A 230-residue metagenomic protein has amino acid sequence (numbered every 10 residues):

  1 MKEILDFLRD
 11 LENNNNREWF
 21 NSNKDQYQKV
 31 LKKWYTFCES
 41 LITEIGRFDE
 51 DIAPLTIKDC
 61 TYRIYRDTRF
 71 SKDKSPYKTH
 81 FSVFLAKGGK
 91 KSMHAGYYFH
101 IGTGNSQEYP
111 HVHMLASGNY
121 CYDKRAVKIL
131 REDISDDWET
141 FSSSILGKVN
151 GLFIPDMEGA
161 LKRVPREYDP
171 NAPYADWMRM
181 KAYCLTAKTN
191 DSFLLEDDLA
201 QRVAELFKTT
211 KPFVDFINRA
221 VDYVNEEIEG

Functional and structural regions predicted by a protein language model:
K2-N13, R17, W34, C38 (+3 more regions): Long, solvent-exposed, polar/charged low-complexity segments
F7, N23-Q26, F84, A116 (+3 more regions): Short, hydrophobic/aromatic alpha-helical segments in well-folded domains
F20: Phosphate-proximal small/polar/acidic motifs at interfaces that engage nucleotide phosphates, polyphosphates
N23-V30, G118-D123, L130, L195 (+1 more regions): Short histidine-centered catalytic/ligand-binding loop motif
K24, Q28-D73: Gly/Pro-rich turn-and-neighbor structural signature
D59, K78, V112, M180-A182: Sequence-level motif detector for i,i+2 pairs with an aromatic at +2
D67-D136: Aromatic- and glycine-enriched beta-alpha-beta binding-site module
